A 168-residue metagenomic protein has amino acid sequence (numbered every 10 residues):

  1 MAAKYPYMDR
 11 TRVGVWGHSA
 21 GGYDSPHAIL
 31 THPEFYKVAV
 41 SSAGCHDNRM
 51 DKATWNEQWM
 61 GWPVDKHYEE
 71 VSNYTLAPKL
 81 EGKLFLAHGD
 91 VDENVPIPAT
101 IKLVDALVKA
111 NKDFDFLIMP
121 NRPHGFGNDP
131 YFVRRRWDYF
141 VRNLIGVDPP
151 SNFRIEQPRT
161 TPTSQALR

Functional and structural regions predicted by a protein language model:
M1-R168: Active-site-proximal cap/loop segments of hydrolase catalytic domains
